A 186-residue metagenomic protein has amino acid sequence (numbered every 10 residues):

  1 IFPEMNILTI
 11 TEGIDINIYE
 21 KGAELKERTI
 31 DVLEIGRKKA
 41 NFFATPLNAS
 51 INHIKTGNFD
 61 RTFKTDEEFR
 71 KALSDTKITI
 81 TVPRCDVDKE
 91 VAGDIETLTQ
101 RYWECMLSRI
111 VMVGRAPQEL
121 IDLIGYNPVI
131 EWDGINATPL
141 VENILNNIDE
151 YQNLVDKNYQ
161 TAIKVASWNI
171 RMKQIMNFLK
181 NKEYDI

Functional and structural regions predicted by a protein language model:
I1-Y126, W168-K173, N181-K182: Nucleotide-sugar donor-binding catalytic core of glycosyltransferases
I7, T138-V141, Q152: Low-complexity, intrinsically disordered short peptide segments enriched in small/polar/basic residues
D66, G134-T138, I148, W168: Residues at or immediately preceding the N-termini of alpha-helices
E68, R101, L140, K157-N158: Short, hydrophobic/aromatic alpha-helical segments in well-folded domains
R84, V141-L145: Regular secondary-structure segments
T99, P128-I135, I144-I148: Conserved acidic donor-binding segment of nucleotide-sugar-dependent glycosyltransferases
L145-Y184: A charged, aromatic-enriched C-terminal amphipathic alpha-helix characteristic of glycosyltransferases across folds
